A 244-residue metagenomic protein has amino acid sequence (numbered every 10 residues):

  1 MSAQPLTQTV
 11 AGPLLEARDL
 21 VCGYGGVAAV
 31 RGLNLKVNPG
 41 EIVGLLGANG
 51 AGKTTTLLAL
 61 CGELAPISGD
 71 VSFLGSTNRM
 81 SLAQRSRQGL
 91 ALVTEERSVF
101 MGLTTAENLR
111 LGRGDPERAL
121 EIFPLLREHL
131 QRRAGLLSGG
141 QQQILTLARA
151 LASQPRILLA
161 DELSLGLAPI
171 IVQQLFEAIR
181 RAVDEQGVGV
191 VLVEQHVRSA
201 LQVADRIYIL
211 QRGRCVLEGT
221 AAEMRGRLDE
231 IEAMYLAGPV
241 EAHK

Functional and structural regions predicted by a protein language model:
S2-A3, R206-R214, E218, G226-K244: C-terminal boundary and immediately downstream tail of ABC-type ATPase nucleotide-binding domains
L46-A48: The feature captures the beta-strand-to-loop junction immediately N-terminal to the Walker
C61: Helix-to-loop junction immediately C-terminal to a conserved catalytic motif
A65, T77-R97, E128-Q131, M224-I231: ABC ATPase NBD coupling module
G69-R79, Q88, P116-E117, E121 (+1 more regions): Conserved ABC transporter NBD signature motif
R133-L137: Conserved ABC ATPase signature
A150-L151: ABC ATPase C-loop
